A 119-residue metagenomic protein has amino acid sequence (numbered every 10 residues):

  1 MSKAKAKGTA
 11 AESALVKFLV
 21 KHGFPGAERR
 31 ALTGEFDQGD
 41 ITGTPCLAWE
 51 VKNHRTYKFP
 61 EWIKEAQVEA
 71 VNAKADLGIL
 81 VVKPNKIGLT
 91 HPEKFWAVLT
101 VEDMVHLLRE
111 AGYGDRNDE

Functional and structural regions predicted by a protein language model:
M1-E119: Catalytic phosphate/metal-binding cores of nucleic-acid and nucleotide-processing enzymes, i.e., regions that mediate
